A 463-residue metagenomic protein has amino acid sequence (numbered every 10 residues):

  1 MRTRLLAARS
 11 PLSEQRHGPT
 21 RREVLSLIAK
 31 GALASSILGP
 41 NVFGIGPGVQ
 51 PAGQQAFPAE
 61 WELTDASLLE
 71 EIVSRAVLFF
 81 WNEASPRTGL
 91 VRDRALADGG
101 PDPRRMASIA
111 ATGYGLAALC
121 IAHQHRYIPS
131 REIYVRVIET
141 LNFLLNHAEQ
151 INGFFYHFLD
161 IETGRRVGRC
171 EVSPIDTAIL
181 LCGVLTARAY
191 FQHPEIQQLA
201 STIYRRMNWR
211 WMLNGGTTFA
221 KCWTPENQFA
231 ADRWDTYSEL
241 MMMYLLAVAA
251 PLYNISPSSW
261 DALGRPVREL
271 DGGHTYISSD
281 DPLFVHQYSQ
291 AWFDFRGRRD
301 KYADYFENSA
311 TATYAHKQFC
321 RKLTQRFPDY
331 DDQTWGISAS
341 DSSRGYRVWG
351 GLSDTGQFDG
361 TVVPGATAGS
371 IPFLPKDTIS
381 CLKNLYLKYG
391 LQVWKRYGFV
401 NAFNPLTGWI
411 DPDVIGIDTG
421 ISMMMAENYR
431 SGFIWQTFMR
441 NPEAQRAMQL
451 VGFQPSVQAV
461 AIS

Functional and structural regions predicted by a protein language model:
M1-T20, K30-G31: N-terminal secretory signal peptides
R9, G18, Q50, A56-F57: Terminal accessory carbohydrate-recognition/targeting modules of carbohydrate-active enzymes
P11-S13, Q50, T88: A composition/secondary-structure signal for short, hydrophobic, low-basic-content segments with alpha-helix propensity
R16-L25, G39-P40, P47: Twin-arginine (Tat) signal peptide motif
L25, G53-S463: Ser/Thr/Asn(+Pro)-rich, low-complexity disordered segments
I28-S36: Sec-dependent signal peptide hydrophobic core
P40-A56: Bacterial Sec-dependent signal peptides at the C-terminal "C-region" and cleavage site
